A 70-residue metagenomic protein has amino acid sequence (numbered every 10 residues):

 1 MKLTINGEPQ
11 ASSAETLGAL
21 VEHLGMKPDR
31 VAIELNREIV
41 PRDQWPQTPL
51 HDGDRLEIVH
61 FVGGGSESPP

Functional and structural regions predicted by a protein language model:
M1-P70: Ubiquitin-like/PB1-type beta-grasp interaction modules and other compact soluble beta-rich domains
